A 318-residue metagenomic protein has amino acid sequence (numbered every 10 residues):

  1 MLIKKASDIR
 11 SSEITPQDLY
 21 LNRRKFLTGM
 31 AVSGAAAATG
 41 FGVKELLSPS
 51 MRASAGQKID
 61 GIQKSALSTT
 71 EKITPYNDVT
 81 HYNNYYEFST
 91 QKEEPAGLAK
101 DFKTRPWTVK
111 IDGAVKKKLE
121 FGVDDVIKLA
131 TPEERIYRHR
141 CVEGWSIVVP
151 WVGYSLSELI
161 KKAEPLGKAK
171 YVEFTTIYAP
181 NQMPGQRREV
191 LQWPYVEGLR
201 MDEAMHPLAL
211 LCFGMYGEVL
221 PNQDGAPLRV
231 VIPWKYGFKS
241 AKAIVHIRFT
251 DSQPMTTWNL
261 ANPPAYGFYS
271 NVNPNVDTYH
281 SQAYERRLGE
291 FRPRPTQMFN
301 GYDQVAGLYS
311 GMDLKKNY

Functional and structural regions predicted by a protein language model:
M1-N22, P49: N-terminal secretory signal peptides
I14-A37, F41, V230: N-terminal secretory signal peptides and thylakoid transit peptides that target proteins across membranes
L47-G56: Ser/Thr/Pro/Gly-rich low-complexity linker/stalk segments immediately outside membranes or between
G56-Y318: Structured, non-membrane catalytic/scaffold regions adjacent to prosthetic-group chemistry
